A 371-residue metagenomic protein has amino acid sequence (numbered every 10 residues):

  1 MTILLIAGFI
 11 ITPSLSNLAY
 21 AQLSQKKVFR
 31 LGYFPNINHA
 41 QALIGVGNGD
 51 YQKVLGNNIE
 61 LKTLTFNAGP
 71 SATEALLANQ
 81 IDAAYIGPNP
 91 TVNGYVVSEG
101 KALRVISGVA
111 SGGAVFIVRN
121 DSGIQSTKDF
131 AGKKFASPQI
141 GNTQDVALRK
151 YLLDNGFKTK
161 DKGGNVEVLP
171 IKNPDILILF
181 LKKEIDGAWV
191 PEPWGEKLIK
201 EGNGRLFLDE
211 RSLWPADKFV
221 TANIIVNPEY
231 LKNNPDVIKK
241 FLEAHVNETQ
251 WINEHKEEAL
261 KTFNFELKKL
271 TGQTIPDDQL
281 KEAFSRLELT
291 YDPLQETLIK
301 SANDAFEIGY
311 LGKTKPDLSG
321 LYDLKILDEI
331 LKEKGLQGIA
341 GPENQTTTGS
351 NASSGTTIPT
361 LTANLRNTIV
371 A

Functional and structural regions predicted by a protein language model:
T2-S14: Bacterial N-terminal signal peptides
I11-L23: Sec-dependent signal peptide cleavage junction
Q22-P170, D186-E192, N203, F207: Short, glycine-/small- and polar/acidic-enriched structural segments that line small-molecule recognition paths
N36, F66-P70, Y85, P138-V146 (+6 more regions): Soluble non-cytosolic domains of exported or imported proteins
G49-I59, S212-P215, F284-P293: Short, solvent-exposed loop/beta-turn-alpha elements that line the ligand-binding surface or hinge of extracytoplasmic
P88, S98-E99, K162-N165, L169 (+1 more regions): Pocket-lining segment of extracytoplasmic ligand-binding domains
K232-K313: Secondary-structure end/capping motifs
N303-I369: Conserved C-terminal helix/tail region of periplasmic/extracytoplasmic solute-binding proteins
